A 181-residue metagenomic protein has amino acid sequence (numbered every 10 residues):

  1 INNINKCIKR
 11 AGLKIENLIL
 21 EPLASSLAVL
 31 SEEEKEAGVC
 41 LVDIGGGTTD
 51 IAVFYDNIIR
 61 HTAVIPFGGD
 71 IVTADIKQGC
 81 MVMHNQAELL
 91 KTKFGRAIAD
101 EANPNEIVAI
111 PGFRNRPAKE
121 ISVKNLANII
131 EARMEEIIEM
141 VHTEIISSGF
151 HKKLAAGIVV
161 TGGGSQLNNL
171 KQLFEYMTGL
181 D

Functional and structural regions predicted by a protein language model:
I1, I137-I138: Conserved phosphate-binding loops in N-terminal lobes of ATP-dependent enzymes of the actin/Hsp70/sugar-kinase
I1-L41, I58, G69, V82-I129 (+2 more regions): Nucleotide/phosphate-binding catalytic cleft detector across ATP-hydrolyzing and phosphate-transferring enzymes
I8, D43, I76, V141 (+1 more regions): Residue-level signature of catalytic and energy-coupling elements of molecular machines, predominantly ATP/GTP-dependent
K9, K35, D43, E136 (+3 more regions): Extended, folded domain segments that form the structural surfaces/walls around functional sites
L41-T48, F54-N57, P66-D70, G162-S165: A short acidic Gly-Thr/Ser loop motif
V72-T73, K77-M81: Catalytic P-loop NTP-binding/switch module of NTPases
R96-I98, K153-M177: Glycine-rich phosphate-binding loops at beta-strand->alpha-helix junctions
I138, H142-G157: Phosphate/pyrophosphate-binding loops at sites that engage ATP/ADP/AMP, CoA/4′-phosphopantetheine, polyphosphate
